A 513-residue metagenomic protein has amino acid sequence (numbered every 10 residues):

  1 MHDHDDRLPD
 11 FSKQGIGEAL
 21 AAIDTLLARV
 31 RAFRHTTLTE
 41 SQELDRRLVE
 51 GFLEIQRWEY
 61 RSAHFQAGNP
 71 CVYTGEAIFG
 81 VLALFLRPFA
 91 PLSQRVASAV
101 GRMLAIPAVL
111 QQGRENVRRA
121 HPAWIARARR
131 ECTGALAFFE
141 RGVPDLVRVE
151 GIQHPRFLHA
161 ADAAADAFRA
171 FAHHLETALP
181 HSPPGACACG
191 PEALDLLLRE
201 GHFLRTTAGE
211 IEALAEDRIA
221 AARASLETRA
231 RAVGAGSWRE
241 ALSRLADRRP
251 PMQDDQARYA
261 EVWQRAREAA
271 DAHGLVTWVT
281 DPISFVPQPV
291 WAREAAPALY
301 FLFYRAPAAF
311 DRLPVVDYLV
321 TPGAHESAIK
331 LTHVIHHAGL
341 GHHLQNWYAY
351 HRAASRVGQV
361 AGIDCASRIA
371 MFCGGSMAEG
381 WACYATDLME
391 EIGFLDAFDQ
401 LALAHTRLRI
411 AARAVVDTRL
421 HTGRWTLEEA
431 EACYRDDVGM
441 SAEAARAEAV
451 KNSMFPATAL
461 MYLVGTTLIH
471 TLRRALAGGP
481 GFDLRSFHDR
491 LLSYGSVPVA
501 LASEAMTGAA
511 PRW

Functional and structural regions predicted by a protein language model:
M1-W513: N-terminal maturation segment of proteins
